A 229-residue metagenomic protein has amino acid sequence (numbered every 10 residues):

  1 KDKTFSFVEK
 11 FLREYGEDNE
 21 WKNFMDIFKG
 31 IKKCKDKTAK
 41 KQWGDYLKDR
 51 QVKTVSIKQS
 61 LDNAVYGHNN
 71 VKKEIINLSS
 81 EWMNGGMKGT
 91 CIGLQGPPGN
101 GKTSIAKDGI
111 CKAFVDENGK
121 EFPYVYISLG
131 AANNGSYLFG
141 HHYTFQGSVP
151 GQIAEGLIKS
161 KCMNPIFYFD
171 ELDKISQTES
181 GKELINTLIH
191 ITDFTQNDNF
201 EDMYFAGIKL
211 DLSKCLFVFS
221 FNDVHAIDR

Functional and structural regions predicted by a protein language model:
K1-Q51: Interdomain "pre-motor" coupling segment immediately N-terminal to P-loop NTPase/helicase cores
R50-Q95: Pre-Walker A (pre-P-loop) alpha-helix and adjacent loop at the N terminus of AAA/AAA+ ATPase modules, a conserved
K88-L129, I158-K159: Walker A/P-loop
G96, G140, E171: The Walker A (P-loop) glycine that initiates the GxxxxGKT/S ATP-binding motif of P-loop NTPases
L129-K161: Short glycine-rich substrate-engagement loop in P-loop NTPases that contacts/grips substrate
S160-N164, F200-S220: AAA+/SF3 P-loop NTPase mechanochemical coupling elements
E171-L210: Conserved catalytic/switch belt of AAA+ P-loop NTPases
S180-G181, D223-R229: Short regulatory helix/loop adjacent to the ATP-binding pocket of P-loop NTPases
